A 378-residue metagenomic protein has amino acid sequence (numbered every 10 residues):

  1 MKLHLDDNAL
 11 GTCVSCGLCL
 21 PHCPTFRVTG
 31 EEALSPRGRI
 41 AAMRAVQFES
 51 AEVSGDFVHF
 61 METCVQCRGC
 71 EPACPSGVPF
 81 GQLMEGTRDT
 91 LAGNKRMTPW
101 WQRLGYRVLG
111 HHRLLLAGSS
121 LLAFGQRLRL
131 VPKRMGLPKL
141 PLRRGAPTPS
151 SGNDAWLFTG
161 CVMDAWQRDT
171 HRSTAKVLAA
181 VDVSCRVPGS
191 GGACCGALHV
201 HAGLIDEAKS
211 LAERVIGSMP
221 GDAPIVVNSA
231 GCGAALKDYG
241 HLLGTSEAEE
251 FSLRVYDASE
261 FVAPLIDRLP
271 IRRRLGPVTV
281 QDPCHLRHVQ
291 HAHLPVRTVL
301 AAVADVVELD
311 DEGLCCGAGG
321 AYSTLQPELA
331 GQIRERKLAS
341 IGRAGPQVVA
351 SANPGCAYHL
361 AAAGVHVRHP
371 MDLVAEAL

Functional and structural regions predicted by a protein language model:
M1-L10, S50-M61, A180-C185, A301-V306: Short, intrinsically disordered, charge-biased short linear motifs at domain edges
M1-L5, L34-G55, D282, Q290-L300 (+2 more regions): Short, charged low-complexity linear segments at domain edges
K2, F26-H59, G77-R103, H366-V374: Non-heme iron-sulfur electron-transfer modules
D7-F26, S54, V58-V78, G313: Cysteine-centered iron-sulfur cluster-binding motifs in ferredoxin-type domains/subunits of redox enzymes
G11, G30-L34, H199-D206: Alpha-helix capping and helix-loop boundary segments enriched in small/acidic/polar residues
L18-P21, E32-P36, C185-R186: N-terminal glycine-rich anion-binding loops that anchor highly charged ligand groups
P21-H22, G30, W166-Q167: Short N-terminal binding/cap micro-motifs at the start of the first secondary-structure element
F80-L378: Iron-sulfur cluster-binding electron-transfer modules in prokaryotic oxidoreductases
